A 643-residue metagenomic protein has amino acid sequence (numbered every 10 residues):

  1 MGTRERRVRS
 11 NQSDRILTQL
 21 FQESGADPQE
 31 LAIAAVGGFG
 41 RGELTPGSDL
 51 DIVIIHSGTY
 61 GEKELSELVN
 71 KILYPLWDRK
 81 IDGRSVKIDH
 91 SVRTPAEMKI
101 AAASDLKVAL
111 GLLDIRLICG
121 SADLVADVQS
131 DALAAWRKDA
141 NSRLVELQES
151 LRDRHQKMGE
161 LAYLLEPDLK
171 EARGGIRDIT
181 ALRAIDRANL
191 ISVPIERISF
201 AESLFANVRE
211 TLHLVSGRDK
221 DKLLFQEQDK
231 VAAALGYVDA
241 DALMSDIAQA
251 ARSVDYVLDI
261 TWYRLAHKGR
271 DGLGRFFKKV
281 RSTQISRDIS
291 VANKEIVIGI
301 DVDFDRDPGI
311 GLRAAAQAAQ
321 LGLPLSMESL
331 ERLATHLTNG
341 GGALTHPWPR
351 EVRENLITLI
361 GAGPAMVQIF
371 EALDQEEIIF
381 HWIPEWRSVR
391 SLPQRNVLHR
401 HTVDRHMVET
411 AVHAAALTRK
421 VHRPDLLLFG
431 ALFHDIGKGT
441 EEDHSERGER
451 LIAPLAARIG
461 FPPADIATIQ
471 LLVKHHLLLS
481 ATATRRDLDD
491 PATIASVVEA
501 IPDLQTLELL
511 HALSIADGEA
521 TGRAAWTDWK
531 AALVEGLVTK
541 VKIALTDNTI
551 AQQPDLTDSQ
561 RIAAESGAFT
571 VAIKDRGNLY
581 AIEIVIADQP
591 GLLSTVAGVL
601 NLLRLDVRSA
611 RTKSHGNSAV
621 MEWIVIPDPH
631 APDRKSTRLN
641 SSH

Functional and structural regions predicted by a protein language model:
V8, Q12-L31, L330-E446, G460: Acidic/His-rich, divalent-metal-binding segments that scaffold phosphate/diphosphate chemistry
D14-S66: Active-site nucleotide-donor binding segment shared across nucleotidyl transfer reactions
E43-L68, A233, T402, R419-I543: Divalent metal-dependent catalytic cores for phosphoryl transfer on phosphate-bearing substrates
N70-E171, R183: Conserved NTP/Mg2+-binding pocket subregion across the NTase superfamily
K138-L273, L323, R423: Conserved nucleotidyltransferase catalytic core and NTase-mimicking acidic/glycine-rich helix/loop elements in nucleic
L204-F205, K230, D241, D246-E295 (+2 more regions): Regulatory modules associated with amino-acid/nitrogen control
R209-G342, R350-E351, E385: Core subunits and conserved enzymes of cellular information-processing and envelope-translocation systems across
L639-H643: Positively charged, low-complexity/disordered segments
